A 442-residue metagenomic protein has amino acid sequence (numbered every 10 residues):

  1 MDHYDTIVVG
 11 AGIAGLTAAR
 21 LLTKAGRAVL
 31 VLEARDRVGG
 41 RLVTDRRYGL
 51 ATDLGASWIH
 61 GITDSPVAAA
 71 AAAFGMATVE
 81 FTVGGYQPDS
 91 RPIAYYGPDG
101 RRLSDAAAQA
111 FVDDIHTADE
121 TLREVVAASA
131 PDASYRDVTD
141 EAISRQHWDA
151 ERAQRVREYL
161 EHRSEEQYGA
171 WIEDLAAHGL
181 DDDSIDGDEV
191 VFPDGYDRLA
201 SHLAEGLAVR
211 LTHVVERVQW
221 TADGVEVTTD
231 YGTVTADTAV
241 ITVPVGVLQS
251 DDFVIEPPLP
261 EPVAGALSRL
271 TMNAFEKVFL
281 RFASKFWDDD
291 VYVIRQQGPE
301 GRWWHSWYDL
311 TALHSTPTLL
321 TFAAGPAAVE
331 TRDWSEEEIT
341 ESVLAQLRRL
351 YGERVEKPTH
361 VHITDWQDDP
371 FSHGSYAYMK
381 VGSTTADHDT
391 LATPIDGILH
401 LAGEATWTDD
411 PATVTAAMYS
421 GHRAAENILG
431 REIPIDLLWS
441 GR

Functional and structural regions predicted by a protein language model:
M1-R442: FAD-dinucleotide binding site
